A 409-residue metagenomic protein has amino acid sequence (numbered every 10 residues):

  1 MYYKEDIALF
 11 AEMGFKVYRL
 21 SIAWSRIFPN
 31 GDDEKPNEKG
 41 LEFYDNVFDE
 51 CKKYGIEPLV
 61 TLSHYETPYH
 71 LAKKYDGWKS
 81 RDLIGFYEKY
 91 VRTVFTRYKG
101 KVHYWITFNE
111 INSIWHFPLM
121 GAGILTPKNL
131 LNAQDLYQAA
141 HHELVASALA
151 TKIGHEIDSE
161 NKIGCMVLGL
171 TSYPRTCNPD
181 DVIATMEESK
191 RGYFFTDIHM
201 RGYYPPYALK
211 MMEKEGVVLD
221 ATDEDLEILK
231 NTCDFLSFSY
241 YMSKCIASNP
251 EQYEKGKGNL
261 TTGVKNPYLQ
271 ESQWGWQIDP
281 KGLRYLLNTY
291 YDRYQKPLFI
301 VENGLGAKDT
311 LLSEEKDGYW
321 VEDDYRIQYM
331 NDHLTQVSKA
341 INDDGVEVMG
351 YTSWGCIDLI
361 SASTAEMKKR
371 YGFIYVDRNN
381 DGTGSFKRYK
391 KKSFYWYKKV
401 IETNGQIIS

Functional and structural regions predicted by a protein language model:
M1-N37, L41, V47: N-terminal structural segment of carbohydrate-active enzymes
N30-D32, E42-S409: Active-site region of glycoside hydrolase catalytic domains
